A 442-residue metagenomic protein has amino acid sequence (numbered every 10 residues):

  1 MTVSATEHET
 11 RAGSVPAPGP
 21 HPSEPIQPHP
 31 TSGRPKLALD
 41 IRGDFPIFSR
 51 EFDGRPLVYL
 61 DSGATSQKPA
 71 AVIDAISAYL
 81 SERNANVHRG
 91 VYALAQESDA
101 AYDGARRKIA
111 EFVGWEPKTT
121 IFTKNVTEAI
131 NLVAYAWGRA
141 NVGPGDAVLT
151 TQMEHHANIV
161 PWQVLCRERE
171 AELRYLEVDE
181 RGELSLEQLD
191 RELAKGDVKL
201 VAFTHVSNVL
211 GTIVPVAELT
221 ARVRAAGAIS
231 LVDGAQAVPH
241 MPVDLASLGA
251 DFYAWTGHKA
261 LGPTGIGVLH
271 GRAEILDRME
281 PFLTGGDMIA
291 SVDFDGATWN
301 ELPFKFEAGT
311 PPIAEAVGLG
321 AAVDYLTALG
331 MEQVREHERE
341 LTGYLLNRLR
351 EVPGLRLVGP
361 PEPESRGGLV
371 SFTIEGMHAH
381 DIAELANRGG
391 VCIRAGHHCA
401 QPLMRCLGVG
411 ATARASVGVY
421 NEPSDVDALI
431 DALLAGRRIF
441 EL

Functional and structural regions predicted by a protein language model:
T2-L442: Pyridoxal 5′-phosphate
